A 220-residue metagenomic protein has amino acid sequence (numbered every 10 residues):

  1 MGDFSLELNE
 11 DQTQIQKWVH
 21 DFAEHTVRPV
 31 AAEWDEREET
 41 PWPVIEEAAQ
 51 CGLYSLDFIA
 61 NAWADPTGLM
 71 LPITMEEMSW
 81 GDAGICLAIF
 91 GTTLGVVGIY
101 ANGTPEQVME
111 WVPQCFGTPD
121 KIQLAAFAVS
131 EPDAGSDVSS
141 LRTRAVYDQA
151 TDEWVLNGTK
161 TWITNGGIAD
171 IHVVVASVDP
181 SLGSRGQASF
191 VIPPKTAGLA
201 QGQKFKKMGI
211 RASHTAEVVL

Functional and structural regions predicted by a protein language model:
M1-Q14: Intrinsic disorder at enzyme termini
P29-C51: Short secondary-structure junction/hinge motifs that connect adjacent elements
Q50-I122, N165-I171: Internal helix-loop-helix
A88, D133-S136, W162-N165, D179-S181 (+1 more regions): Short Gly/Pro-enriched turn/cap motifs at secondary-structure boundaries
K121-S130: A short, Trp-centered hydrophobic/proline-enriched beta-strand micro-motif
T143-V146: A structural signal for short hydrophobic beta-strand segments in well-ordered beta-sheet cores
E153-Q201: A short core secondary-structure module
K195-L220: Flexible, small-/acidic-enriched active-site or ligand-binding loops
